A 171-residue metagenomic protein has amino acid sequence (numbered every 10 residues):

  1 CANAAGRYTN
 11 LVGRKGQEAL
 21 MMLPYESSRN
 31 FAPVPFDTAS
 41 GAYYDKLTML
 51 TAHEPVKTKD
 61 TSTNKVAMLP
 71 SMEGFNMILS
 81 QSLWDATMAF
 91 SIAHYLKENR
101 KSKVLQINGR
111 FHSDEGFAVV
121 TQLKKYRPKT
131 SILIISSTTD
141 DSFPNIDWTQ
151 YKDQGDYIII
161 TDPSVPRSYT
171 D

Functional and structural regions predicted by a protein language model:
C1-A93, N99: A substrate-binding/cap region within the structured catalytic cores of diverse enzymes
T87-L105, R110-D171: C-terminal regions of proteins
